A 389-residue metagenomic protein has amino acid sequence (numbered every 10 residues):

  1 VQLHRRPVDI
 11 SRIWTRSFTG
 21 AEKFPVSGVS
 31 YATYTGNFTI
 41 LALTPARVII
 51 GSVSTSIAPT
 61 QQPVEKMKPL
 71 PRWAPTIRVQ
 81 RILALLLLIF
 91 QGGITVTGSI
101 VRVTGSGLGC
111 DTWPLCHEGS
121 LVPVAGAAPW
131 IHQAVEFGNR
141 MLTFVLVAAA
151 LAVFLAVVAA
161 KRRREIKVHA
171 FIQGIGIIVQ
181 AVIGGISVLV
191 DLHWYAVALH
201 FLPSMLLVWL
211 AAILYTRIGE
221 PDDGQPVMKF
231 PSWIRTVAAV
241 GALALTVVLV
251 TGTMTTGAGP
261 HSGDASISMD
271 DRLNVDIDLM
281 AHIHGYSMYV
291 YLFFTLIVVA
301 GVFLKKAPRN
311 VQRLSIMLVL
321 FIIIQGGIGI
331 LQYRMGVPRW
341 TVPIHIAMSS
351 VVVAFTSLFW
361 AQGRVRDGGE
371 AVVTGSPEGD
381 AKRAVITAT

Functional and structural regions predicted by a protein language model:
Q2-H4, Y31-Y34, Q61-Q62: Low-complexity, intrinsically disordered or signal/transmembrane-proximal segments
R5, E22: Short polybasic linear motifs
P7, S17-F18, I175, L320: Short, low-complexity, intrinsically disordered N-terminal modules that encode targeting/processing signals
P7-D9, P45: Short linear motifs in low-complexity or flexible loops
F18, F24-G28, T33-A42, R47: Intrinsically disordered, low-complexity segments enriched in serine/proline and basic residues
V48-T389: Polytopic transmembrane helical bundles with strong interfacial aromatic enrichment
